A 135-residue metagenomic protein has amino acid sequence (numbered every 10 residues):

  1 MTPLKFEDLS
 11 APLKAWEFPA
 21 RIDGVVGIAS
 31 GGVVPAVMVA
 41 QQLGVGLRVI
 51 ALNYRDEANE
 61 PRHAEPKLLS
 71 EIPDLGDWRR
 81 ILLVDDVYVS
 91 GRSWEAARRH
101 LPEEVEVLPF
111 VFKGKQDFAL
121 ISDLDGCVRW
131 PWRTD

Functional and structural regions predicted by a protein language model:
M1-D135: PRPP-associated nucleotide enzymes
